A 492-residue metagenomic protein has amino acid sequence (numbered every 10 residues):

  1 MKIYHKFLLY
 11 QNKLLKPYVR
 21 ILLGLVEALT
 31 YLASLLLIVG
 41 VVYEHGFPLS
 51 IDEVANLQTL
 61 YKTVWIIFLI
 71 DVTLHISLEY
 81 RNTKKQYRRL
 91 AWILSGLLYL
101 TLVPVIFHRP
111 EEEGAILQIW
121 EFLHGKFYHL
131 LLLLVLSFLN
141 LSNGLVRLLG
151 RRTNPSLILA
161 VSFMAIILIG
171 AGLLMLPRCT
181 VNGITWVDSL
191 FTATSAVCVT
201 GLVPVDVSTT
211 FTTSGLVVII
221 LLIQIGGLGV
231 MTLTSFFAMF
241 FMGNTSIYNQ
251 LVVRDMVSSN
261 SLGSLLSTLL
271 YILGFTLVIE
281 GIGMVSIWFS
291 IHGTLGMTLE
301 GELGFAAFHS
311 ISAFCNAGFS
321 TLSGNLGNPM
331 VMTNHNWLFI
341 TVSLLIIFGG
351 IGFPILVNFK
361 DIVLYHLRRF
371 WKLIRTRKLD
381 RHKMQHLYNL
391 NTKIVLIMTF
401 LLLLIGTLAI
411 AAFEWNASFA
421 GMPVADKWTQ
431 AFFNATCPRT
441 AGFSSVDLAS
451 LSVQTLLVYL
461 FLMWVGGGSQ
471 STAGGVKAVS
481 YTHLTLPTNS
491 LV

Functional and structural regions predicted by a protein language model:
M1-L484, N489-V492: Membrane-proximal intracellular helices of multi-pass ion channels
